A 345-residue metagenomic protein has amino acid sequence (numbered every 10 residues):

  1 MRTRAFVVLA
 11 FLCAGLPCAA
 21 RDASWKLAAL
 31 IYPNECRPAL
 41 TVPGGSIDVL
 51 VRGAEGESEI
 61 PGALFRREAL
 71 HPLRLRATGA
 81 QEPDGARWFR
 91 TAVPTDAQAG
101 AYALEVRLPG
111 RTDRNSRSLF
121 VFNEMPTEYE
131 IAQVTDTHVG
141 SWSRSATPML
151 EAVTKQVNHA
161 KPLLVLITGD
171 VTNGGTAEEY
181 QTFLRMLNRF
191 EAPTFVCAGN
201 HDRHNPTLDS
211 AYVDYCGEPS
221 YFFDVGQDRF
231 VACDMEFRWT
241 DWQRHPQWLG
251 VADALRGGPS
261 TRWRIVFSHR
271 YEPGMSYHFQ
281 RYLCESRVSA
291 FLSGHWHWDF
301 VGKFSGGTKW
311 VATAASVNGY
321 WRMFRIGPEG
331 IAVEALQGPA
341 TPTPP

Functional and structural regions predicted by a protein language model:
R21-M125: Beta-strand-enriched, solvent-exposed domains that form extended recognition/catalytic surfaces
L27-R37, G44-L50, V93-T95, F223 (+2 more regions): Binuclear metal-dependent phosphoesterase catalytic core
Y32-R37, G53-E55, T95-Y180: N-terminal active-site segment of His-dependent metallophosphoesterases
R66, T147-P206, S210-D214, D224-V225: Core catalytic region of metal-dependent phosphoesterases/phosphodiesterases, especially metallo-beta-lactamase-like
V121-A132, F222-A232, P259, F304-W310 (+1 more regions): Beta-strand-turn-beta hairpins that frame and shape the catalytic cleft of phosphate-ester-processing enzymes
E128-S141, Q227-F237, I265-F267, K309-A315 (+1 more regions): Active-site-proximal beta-strand elements of phosphoester/diester hydrolases
D136, G169-D170, G199-N200, H269 (+1 more regions): Active-site glycine-centered loops adjacent to acidic/histidine catalytic or metal-binding residues that shape
V157-L164, R229, R238-V311, A332 (+1 more regions): His/acidic metal-ligating clusters that form di-metal
